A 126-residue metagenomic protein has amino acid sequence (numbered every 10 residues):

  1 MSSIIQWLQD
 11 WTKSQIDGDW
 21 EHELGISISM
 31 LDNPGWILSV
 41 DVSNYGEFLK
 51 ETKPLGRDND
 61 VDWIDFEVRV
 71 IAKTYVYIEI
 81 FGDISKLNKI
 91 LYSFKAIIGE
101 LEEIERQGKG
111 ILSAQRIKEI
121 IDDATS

Functional and structural regions predicted by a protein language model:
M1-G18: Eukaryotic proteins' extreme N-terminal regulatory segments
S3-Q6, E23, G35-I37, K89: Short, well-structured alpha-helical interface segments that form or flank functional binding sites
Q15-R57: Amphipathic, interaction-prone secondary-structure segments
G56-S113: Helix-rich interaction surfaces within compact, conserved domain-sized segments that mediate assembly or partner
E119-S126: Short acidic DE-rich linear segments
